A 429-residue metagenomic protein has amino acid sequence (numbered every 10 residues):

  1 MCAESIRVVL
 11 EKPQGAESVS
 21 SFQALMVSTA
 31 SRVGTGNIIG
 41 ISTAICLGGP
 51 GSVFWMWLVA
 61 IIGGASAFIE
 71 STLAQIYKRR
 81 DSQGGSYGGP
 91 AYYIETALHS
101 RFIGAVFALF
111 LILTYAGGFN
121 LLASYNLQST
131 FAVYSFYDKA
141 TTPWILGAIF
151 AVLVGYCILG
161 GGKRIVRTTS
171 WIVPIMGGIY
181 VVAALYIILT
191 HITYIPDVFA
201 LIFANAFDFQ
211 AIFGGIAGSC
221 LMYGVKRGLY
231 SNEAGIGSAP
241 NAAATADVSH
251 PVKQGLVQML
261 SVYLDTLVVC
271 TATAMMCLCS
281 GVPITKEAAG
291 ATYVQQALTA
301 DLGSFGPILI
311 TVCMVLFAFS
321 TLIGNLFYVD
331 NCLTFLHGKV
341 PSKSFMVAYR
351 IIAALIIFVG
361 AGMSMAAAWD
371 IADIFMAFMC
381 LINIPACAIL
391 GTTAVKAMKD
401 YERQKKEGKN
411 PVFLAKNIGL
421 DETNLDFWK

Functional and structural regions predicted by a protein language model:
M1-E4, C46-G84, L264-A272, I374-I384: Extracellular loop-to-transmembrane helix junctions
M1-E4, Y125-F131, T142-T190, Y194-F203 (+2 more regions): Membrane-interface loop-to-helix entry segments
M1-T35, I45-S52, G63, A388-K429: N-terminal alpha-helical transmembrane segments of multi-pass membrane transport and channel/translocase proteins
G15-L47, L73-A91, E95, I112 (+1 more regions): Alpha-helical membrane segments and immediately flanking helix-loop junctions that form or couple to the substrate/ion
T29, V59-G84, P90-A91, E95-Y125 (+3 more regions): Helix-loop-helix module between adjacent transmembrane segments
N37-G40, P50, G117-Q128, V154-V166 (+4 more regions): Transmembrane helix-loop junctions in multi-pass membrane proteins
I62-E70, A148-G162, V173-T193, K226-L229 (+2 more regions): Selective recognition of specific alpha-helical transmembrane segments in multi-pass small-molecule
I69-K78, S82, A183-L201, F209 (+3 more regions): Extracellular/periplasmic helix-exit of transmembrane alpha-helices
